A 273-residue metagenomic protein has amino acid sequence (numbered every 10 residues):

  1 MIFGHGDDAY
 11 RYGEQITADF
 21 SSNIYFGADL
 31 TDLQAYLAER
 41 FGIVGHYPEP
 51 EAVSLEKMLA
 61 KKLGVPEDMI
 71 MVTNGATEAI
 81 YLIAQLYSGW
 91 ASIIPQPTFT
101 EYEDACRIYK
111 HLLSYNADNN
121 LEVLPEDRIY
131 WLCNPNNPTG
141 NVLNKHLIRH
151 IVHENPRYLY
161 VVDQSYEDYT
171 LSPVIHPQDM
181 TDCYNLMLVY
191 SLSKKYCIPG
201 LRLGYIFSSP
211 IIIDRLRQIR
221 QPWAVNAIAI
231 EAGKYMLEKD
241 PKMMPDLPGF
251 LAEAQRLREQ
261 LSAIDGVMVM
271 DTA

Functional and structural regions predicted by a protein language model:
M1-H46: N-terminal "arm"/small-domain region of PLP-dependent enzymes with the aminotransferase-like
P48, A60-L82: Short loop-beta-helix segment that forms the pyridoxal 5′-phosphate
P66-I70, Q164, Y184-N185: Short acidic capping loops at alpha-helix termini that bridge into adjacent secondary structure
G75-Q85, V162-L171, Q178-D179: Glycine/small-residue-rich loop that forms an oxyanion/phosphate-binding "nest" at active or ligand-binding sites
A84-R107, N119: Conserved PLP-anchoring active-site segment centered on the Schiff-base-forming lysine
S114-T170: Active-site phosphate-binding strand-loop segment of PLP-dependent enzymes
N185-S262, G266-V269: PLP-dependent aminotransferase class I/II
